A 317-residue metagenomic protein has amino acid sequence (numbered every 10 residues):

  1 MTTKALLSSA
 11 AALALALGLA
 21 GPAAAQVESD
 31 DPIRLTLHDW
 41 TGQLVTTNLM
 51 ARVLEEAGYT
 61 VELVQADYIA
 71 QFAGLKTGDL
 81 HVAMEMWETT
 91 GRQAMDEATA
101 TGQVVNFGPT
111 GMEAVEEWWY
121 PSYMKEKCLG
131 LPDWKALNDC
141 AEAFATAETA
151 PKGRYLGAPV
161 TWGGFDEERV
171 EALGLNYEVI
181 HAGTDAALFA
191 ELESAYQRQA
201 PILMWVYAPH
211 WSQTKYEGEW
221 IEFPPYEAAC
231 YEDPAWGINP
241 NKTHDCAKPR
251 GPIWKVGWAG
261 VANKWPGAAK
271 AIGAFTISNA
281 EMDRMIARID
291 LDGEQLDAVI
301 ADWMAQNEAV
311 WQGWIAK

Functional and structural regions predicted by a protein language model:
V27-G42, Y59-V64, K152-L156, I272: Short, well-ordered beta-strand elements
H38-T41, Y59-G74, I180-E191: Short helix-initiation/N-cap motifs at beta->coil->alpha
T47, V64-G102, E191, W211-Y216: Pocket-flanking alpha-helical
H81-M84, L156-E232: Ligand-binding pocket segment of bilobal, Venus flytrap-like solute-binding proteins
Q103-Y155: A conserved helix-loop-strand patch within extracytoplasmic ligand-binding domains of the periplasmic binding
V115-K127, P252-K264, A287-R288: A bilobed periplasmic-binding-protein/Venus flytrap-type ligand-binding module shared by bacterial periplasmic
S212-A271, F275-T276: C-terminal lobe and pocket-closing loops of periplasmic/extracytoplasmic Venus-flytrap solute-binding proteins
K248, V261, A269-K317: C-terminal functional modules
